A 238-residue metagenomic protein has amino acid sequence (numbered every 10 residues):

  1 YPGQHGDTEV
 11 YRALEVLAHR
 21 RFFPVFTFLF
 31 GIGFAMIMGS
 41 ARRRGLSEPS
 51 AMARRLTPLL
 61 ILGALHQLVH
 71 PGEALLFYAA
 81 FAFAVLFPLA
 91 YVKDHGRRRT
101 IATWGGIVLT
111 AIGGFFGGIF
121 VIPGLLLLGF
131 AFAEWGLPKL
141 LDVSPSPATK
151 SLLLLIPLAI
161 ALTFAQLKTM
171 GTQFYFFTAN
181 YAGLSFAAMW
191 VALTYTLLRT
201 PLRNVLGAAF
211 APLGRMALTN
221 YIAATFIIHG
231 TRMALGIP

Functional and structural regions predicted by a protein language model:
Y1-P238: Alpha-helical transmembrane segments and their immediate juxtamembrane cytosolic regions
